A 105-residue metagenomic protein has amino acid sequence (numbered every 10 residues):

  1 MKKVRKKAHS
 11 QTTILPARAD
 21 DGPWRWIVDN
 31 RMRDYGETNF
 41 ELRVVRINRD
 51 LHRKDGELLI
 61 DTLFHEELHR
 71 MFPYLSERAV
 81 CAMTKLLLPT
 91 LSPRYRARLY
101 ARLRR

Functional and structural regions predicted by a protein language model:
M1-H9, A101, R105: Short Lys/Arg-rich cationic patches that frequently serve as NLS/NoLS or arginine-rich RNA/DNA-binding motifs
A8-Q11, R70-M71: Generic low-polarity alpha-helical segments
S10-R46, R53: Catalytic zinc-binding patch centered on the HExxH motif and its immediate surroundings that defines zinc-dependent
P23, E41-R46, R70-L75, L88-P89: Short, exposed beta-strand "edge-strand" segments with a Pro/Gly-rich flavor and a Y/T-containing core
V44-T62, M71-P73: Short pre-active-site segment immediately N-terminal to the catalytic Zn-binding motif
E66: Walker B catalytic acidic pair
Y74-R105: Post-HExxH zinc-binding segment in Zn-dependent metallohydrolases
